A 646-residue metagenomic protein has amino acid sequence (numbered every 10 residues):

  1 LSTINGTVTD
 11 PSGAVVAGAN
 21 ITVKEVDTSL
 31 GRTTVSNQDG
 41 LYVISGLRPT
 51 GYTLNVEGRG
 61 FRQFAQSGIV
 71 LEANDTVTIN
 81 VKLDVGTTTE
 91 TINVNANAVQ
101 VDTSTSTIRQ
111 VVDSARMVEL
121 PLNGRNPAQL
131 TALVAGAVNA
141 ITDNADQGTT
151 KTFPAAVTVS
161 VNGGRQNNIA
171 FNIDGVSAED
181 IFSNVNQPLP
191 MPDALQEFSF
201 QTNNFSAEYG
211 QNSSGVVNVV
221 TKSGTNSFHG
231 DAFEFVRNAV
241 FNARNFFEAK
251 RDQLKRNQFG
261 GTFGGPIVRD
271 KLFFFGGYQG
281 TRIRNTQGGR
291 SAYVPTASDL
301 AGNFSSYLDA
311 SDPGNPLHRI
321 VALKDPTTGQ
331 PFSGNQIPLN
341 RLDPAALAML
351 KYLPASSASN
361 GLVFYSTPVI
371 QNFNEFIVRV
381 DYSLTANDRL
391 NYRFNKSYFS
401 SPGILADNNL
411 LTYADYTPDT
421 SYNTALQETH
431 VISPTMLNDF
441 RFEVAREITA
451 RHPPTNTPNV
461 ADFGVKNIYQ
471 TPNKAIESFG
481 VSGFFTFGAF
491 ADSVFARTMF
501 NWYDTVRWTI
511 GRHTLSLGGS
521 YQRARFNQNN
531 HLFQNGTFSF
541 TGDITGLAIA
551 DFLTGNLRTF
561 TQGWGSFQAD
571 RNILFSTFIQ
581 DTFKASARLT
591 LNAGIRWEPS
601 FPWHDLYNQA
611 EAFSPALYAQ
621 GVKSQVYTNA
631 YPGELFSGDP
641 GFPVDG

Functional and structural regions predicted by a protein language model:
L1-D113, M191: Periplasm-facing N-terminal accessory domains of Gram-negative outer-membrane beta-barrel systems
L1-T3, G51, T76, A156 (+7 more regions): Transmembrane beta-barrel architecture of outer-membrane proteins
V8, I92, L130, V161 (+16 more regions): Membrane-embedded beta-strands that build the outer-membrane beta-barrel scaffold
R48-P49, A73, L122, R269 (+1 more regions): Surface-exposed loops/turns
A96, T107, P121, T158-N203 (+2 more regions): Periplasmic plug
Q100, H229-F376, N395-L411, R446 (+2 more regions): Periplasmic-side early beta-strands and strand-to-turn transitions of outer-membrane beta-barrels
V118-N123, A128-E179, N212-K222: Extracytoplasmic beta-strand/coil segments of soluble accessory domains associated with Gram-negative outer-membrane
L300, D312-N315, A348-Q580, F601-A610 (+1 more regions): Replace "related TpsB outer-membrane translocases also match" with "some related outer-membrane beta-barrels such as
